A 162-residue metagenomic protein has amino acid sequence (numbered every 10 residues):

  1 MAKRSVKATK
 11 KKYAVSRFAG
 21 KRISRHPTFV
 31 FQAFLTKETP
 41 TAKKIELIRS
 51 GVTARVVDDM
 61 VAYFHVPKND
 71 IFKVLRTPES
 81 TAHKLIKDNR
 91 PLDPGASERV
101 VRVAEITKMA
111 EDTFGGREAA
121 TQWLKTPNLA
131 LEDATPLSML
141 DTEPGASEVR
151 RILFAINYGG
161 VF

Functional and structural regions predicted by a protein language model:
M1-F162: Non-transmembrane "mature" sequence context
